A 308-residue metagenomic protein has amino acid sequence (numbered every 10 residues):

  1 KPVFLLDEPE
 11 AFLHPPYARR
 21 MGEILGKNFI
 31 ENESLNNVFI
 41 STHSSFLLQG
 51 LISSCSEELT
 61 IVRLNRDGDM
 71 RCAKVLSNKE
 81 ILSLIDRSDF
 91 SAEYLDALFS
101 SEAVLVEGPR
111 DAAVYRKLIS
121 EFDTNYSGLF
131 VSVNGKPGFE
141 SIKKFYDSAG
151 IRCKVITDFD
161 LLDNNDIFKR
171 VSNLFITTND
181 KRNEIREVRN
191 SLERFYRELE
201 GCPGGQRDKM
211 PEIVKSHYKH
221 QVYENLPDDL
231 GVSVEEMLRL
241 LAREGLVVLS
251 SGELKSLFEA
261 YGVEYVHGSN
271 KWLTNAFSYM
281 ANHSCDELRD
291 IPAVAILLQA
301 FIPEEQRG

Functional and structural regions predicted by a protein language model:
K1-D96, Q299-R307: Switch/communication elements of ASCE P-loop NTPase nucleotide-binding domains
R87-L105, P109-G308: Acidic, Mg2+-coordinating catalytic modules of nucleic-acid enzymes
